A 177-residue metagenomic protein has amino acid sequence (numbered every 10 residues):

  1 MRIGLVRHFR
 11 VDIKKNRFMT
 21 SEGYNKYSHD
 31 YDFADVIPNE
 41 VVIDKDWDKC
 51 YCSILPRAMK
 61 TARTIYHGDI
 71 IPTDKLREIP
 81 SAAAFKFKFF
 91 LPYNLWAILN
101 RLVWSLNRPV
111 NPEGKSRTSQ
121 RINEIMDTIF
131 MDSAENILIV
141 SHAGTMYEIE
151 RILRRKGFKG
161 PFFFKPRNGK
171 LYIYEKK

Functional and structural regions predicted by a protein language model:
M1-K75, W96-N123, G169: Active-site-proximal alpha-helix that buttresses catalytic centers in soluble enzyme cores
D12, I79, M146: Flexible, glycine-rich phosphate/dinucleotide-binding loops and adjacent beta-alpha linkers at cofactor/substrate
K15, S81-F85, I149: Active-site-proximal flexible loops/turns
R17, N123-K177: Active-site-adjacent alpha-helix immediately C-terminal to a catalytic or transition-state-stabilizing loop
I70, A83-F87, L102-P109, P161-E175: Short, surface-exposed, charge-dense and proline/glycine-enriched linear segments
L76-F90: Signature for phosphate-centric chemistry
P92-N94: Generic structural signal for alpha-helix starts
